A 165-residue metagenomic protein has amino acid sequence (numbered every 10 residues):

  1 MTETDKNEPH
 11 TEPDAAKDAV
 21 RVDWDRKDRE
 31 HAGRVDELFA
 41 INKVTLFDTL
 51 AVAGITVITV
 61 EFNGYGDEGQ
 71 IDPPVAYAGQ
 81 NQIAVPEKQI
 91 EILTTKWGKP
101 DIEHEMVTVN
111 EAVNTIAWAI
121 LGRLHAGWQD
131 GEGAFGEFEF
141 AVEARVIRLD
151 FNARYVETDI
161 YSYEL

Functional and structural regions predicted by a protein language model:
M1-F39, T95-D101, L165: Non-catalytic accessory regions used for complex assembly or targeting
E37-L50, L124: Phosphate-interacting basic helix/loop segments used at nucleotide- and nucleic-acid interfaces
D48-T56, V109-A112, A141-I147: A short, structured loop/turn motif at beta-sheet edges
T56-E103: An N-terminal amphipathic alpha-helical segment
F62-G66, A117, A144: Generic secondary-structure microfeatures
V85-G131: Short, hydrophobic/π-rich interface segment
Q129, A134-L165: Acidic, proline/glycine-rich low-complexity IDRs
